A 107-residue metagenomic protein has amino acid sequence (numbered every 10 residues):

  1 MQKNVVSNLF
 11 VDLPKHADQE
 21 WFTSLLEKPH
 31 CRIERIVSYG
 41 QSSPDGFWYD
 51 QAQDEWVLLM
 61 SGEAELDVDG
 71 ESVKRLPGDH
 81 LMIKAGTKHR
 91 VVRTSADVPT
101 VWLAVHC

Functional and structural regions predicted by a protein language model:
M1-R35, Y39-G40, D45-G46: A short, N-terminal "cap"/entry segment at the start of jelly-roll beta-barrel domains of the cupin/DSBH fold
H30, Q53, P99-T100: A structure-centric signal for secondary-structure junctions around beta-strands
D50-L66: Short, conserved beta-strand element in jelly-roll/cupin
E63-E65, S72, K88: Structural motif
G70-A85: Short acidic-glycine-tyrosine-enriched beta hairpin
G86-C107: Ligand-binding loop in jelly-roll beta-barrel domains
